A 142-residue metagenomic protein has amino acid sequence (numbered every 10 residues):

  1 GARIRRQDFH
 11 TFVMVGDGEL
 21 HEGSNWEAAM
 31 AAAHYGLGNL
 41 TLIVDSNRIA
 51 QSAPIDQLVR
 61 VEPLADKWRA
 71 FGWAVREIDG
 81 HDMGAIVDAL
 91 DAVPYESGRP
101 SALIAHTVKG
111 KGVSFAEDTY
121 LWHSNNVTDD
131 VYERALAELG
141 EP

Functional and structural regions predicted by a protein language model:
G1-P142: Glycine-rich ThDP/TPP pyrophosphate-binding loop and its adjacent helix/strand module within ThDP-dependent enzymes
